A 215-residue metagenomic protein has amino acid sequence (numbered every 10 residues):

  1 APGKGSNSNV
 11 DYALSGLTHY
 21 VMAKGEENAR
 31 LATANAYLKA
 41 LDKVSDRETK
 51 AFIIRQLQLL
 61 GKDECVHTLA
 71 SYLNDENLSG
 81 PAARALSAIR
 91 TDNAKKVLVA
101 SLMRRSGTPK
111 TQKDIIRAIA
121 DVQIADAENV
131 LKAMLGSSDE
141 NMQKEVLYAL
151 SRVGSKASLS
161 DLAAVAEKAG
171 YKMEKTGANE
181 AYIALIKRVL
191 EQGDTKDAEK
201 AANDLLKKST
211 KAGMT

Functional and structural regions predicted by a protein language model:
A1, A23-D42, L60-N74, S79 (+7 more regions): Amphipathic alpha-helical scaffolding segments comprising HEAT/armadillo-like alpha-solenoid repeats
P2-Q56: Mid-chain, structured segments of secreted extracytoplasmic proteins
G5-Y12, S45-F52, C65, N77-P81 (+4 more regions): Positions within the helices of HEAT/ARM-like alpha-solenoid repeats
N9, I53, R152-L159: Short, charged, low-hydrophobicity "junction" segments
D11, T176-N179, E199: Start-of-helix signal in alpha-solenoid helical-repeat scaffolds, especially tetratricopeptide repeats
L14-M22, Q58, N74, S87 (+3 more regions): Structural signature of alpha-helical solenoid repeat scaffolds
